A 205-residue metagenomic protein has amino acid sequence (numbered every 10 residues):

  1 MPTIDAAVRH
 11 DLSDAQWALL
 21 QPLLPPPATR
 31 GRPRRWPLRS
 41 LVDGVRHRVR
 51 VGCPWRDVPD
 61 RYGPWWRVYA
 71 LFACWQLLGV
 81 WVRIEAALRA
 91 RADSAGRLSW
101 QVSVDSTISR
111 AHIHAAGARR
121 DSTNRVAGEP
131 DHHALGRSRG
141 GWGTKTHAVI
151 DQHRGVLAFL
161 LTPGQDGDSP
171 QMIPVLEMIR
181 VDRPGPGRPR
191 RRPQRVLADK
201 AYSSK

Functional and structural regions predicted by a protein language model:
M1-K205: Short alpha-helical elements
